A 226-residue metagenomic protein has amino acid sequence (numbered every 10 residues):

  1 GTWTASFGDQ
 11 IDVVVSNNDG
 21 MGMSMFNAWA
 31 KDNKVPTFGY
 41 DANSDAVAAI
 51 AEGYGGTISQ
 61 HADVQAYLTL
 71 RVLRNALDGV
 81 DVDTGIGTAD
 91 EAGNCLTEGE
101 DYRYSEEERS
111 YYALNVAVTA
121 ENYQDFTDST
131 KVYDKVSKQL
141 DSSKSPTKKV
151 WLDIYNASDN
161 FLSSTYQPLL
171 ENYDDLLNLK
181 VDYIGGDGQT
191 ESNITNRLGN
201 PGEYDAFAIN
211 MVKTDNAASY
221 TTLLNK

Functional and structural regions predicted by a protein language model:
G1-A48, F207-K226: Hydrophobic alpha-helical
T4-G8, F26-A30, A51, G55 (+4 more regions): Sec-exported extracytoplasmic/periplasmic mature domains
V13, T37-G39, S59, V181-G186: Short beta-strand-to-loop elements that line the ligand-binding cleft of bilobed periplasmic-binding protein-like
S16-D19, K148-L176, K180-Y204, A208-A218: Extracytoplasmic "Venus flytrap"
V47, Q124-S129, D159-S164: Short, solvent-exposed loop/turn elements at domain surfaces
E52-D63, Y183: Short beta-strand elements at the ligand-binding edges of bilobed clamshell
L68, V72-K148: Hinge/cleft segment of the Venus flytrap/periplasmic-binding protein
